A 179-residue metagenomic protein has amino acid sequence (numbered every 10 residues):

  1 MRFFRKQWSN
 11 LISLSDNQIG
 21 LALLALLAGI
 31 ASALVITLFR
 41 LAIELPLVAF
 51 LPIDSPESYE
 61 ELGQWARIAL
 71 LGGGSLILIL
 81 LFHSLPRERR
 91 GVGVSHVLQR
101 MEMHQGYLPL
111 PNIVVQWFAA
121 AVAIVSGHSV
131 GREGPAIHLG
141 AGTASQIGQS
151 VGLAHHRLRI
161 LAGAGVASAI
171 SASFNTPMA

Functional and structural regions predicted by a protein language model:
M1-A179: Alpha-helical transmembrane segments and immediately membrane-proximal extracytoplasmic
